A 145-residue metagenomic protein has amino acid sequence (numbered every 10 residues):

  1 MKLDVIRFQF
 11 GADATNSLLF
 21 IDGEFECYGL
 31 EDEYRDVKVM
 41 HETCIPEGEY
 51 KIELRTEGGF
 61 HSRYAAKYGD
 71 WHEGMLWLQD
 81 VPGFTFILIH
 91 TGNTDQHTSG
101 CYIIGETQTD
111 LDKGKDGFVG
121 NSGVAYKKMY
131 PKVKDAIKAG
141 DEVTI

Functional and structural regions predicted by a protein language model:
M1-V143: Cell wall/extracellular polymer interaction/catalysis modules
